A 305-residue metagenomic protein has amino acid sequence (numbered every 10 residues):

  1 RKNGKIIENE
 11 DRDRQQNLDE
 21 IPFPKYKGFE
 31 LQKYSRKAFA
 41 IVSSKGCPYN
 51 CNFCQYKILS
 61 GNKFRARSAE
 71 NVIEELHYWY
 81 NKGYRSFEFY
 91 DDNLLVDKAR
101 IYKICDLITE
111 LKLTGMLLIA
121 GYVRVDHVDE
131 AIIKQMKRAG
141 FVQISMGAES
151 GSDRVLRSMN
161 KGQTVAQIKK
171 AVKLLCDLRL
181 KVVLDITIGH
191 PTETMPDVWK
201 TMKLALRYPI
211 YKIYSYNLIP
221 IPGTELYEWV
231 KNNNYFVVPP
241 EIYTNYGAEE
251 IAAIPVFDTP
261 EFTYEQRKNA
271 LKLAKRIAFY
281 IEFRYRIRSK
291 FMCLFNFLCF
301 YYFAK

Functional and structural regions predicted by a protein language model:
R1-N17, N217-G223: Glycine-rich beta-alpha loop elements in corrinoid/cobalamin-binding modules across cobalamin-dependent enzymes
I7-N9, N50, V96-K98, P191-T194 (+1 more regions): Short catalytic/ligand-binding loop motif for oxyanion handling, primarily in non-cytosolic enzymes, centered on
D11-R12, I21, I101, I132-I133 (+1 more regions): Short aromatic-enriched loop/helix-cap "lid" or pocket-rim segments at secondary-structure transitions that line
F23-V183, K203: Radical SAM [4Fe-4S] cluster-binding motif and immediate context
E30, E225-K231, P239-K305: Radical SAM enzyme core and accessory elements
V123-R124, G151-N160, V172-D197, Y216-P222 (+1 more regions): Conserved strand-turn element in the central/C-terminal portion of the radical SAM core barrel that lines
I132, T192-R207: Catalytic cores of alpha/beta
